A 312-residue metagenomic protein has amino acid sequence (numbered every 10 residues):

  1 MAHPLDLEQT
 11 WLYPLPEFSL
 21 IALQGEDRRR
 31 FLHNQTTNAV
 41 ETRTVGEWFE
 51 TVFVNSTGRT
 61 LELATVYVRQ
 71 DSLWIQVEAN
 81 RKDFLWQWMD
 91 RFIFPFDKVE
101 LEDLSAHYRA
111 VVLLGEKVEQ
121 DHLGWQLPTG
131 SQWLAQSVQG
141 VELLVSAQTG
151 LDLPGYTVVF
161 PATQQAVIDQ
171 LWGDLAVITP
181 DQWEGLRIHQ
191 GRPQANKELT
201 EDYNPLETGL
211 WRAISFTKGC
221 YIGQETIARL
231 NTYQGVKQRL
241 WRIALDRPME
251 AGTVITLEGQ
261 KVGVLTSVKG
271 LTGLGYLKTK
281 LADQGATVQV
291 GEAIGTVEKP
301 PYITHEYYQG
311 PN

Functional and structural regions predicted by a protein language model:
M1-L63, Y67: Acidic, proline/glycine-enriched N-terminal capping motif
A2-E8, V52-L63, F94-D97, Q136-S146 (+1 more regions): Short amphipathic beta-strand starts and helix->beta connectors
W11-Y13, S19-L20, T65-P193: Acidic, low-complexity central loop/insert segments
G25, I75, L113-G115, V158 (+4 more regions): Residue-level signal for inorganic ion chemistry
H33-E41, Q87-P95, W125-L127, G173 (+2 more regions): Short, intrinsically disordered, mixed-charge
G46-E47, W125-V138, G191, N196 (+2 more regions): Glycine-centered loop/turn motifs
T157-W241: Anionic-ligand-binding alpha/beta catalytic cores of soluble enzymes and soluble regulatory domains that recognize
L186, T208-I214, Q224, A228-N312: Glycine-rich, small/acidic residue-mixed loop/short-helix segments
